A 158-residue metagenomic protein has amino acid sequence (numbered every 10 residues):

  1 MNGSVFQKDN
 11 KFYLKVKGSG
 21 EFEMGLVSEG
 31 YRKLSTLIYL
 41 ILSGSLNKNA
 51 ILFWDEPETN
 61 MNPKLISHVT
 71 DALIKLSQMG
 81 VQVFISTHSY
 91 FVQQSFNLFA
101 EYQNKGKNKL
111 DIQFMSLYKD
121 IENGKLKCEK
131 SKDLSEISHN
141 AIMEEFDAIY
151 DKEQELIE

Functional and structural regions predicted by a protein language model:
M1-Y13, M24: ABC-family P-loop ATPase nucleotide-binding domains
V16-I157: Switch/communication elements of ASCE P-loop NTPase nucleotide-binding domains
